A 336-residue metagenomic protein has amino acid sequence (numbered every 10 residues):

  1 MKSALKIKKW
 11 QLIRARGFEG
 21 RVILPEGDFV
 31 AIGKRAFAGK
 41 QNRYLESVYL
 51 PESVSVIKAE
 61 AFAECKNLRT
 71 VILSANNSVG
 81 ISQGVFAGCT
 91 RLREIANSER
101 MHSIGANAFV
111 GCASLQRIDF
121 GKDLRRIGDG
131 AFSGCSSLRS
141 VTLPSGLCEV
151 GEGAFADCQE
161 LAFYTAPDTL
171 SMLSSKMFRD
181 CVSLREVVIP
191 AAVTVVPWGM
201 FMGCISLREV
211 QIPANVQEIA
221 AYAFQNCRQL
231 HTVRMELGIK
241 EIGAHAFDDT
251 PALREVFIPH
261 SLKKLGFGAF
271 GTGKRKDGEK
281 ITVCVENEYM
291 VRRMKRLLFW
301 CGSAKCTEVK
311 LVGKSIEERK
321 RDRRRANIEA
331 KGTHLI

Functional and structural regions predicted by a protein language model:
M1-I7, R16-A31, Q41-V56, K66-G80 (+11 more regions): Structural signature of tandem-repeat unit edges
L12, K34-A36, A59-A61, Q83-V85 (+8 more regions): Consensus positions within tandem repeat domains that build extended binding/scaffold surfaces
F37, F178, V256, F270-G271 (+1 more regions): Surface-exposed beta-strand edges and their flanking turn/coil or helix-capping segments
F86, D168, M202, D248 (+2 more regions): A structural signal for leucine-rich repeat
